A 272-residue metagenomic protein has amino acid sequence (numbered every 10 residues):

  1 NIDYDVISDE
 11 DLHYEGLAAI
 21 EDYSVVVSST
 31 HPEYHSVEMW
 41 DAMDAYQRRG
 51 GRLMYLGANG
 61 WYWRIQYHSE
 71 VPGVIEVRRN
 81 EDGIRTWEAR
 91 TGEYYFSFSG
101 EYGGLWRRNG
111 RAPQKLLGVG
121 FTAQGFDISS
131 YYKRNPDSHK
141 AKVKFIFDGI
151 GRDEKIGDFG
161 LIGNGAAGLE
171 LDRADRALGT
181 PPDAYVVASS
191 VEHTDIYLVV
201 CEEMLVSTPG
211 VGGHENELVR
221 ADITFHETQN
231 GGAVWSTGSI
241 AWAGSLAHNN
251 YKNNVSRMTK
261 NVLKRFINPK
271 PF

Functional and structural regions predicted by a protein language model:
N1-S69, L246: Helical hinge/lid and interdomain linker segments adjacent to catalytic or ligand-binding clefts that mediate domain
A45-L105: Catalytic or ion-translocation cores adjacent to nucleophile or general acid/base/metal-coordination motifs in diverse
Y62-R78, F126, Y131-F272: Extracellular ligand-binding/catalytic regions of CAZymes and related secreted enzymes and adhesion modules
E81-I156: Mid-to-C-terminal "cap/lid" subdomains and adjacent gly/pro-rich loops that border and regulate access to redox
